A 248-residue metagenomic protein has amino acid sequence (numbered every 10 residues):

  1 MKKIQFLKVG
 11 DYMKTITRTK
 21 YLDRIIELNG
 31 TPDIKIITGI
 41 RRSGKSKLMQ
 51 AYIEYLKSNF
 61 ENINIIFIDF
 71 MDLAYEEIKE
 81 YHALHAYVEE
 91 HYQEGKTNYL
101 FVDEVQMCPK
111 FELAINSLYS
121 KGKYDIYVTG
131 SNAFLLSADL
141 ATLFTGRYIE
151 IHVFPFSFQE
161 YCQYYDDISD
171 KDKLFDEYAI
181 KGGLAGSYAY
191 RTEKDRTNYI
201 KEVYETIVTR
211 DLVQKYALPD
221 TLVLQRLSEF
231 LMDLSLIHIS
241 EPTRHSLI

Functional and structural regions predicted by a protein language model:
K2-T15, P155, Q159-S240, R244: Interdomain hinge/linker elements that couple catalytic modules in large macromolecular machines
I16-N29: Pre-Walker A adenine-sensing motif
I37: Hydrophobic anchor at the beta1->P-loop junction of P-loop NTPases
K45: Conserved lysine of the Walker
L48: Hydrophobic positions on the alpha1 helix immediately C-terminal to the Walker A/P-loop
I68-G95: Short glycine-rich substrate-engagement loop in P-loop NTPases that contacts/grips substrate
D125-S131: Structural recognition of the conserved hydrophobic beta-strand(s) that form the central parallel beta-sheet of P-loop
F134-I149: Short regulatory helix/loop adjacent to the ATP-binding pocket of P-loop NTPases
